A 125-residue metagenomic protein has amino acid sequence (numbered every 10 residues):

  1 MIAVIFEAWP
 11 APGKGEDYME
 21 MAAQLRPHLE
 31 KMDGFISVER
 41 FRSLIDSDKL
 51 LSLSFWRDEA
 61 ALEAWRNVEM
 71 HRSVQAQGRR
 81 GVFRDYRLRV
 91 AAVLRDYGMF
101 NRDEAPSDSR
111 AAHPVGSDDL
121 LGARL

Functional and structural regions predicted by a protein language model:
M1-L50, E59-N67, F83-L125: Short S/T/G/P-rich N-terminal loop/turn motif that feeds into the first structured element of a domain
A76-G78, R84: Short arginine-rich
